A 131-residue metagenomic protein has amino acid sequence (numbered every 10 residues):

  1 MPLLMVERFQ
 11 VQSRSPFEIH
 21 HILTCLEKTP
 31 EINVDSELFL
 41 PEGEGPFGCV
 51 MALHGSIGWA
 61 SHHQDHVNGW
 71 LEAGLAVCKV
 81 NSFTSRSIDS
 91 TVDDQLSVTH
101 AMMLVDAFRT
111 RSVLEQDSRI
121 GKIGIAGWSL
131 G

Functional and structural regions predicted by a protein language model:
M1-E44: N-terminal cap/lid segment of alpha/beta-hydrolase-fold proteins
S36-L38, G55, L114: Short internal alpha-helix immediately C-terminal to a glycine-rich phosphate-binding loop in Rossmann-like
F39, A52-L53, A126: Short hydrophobic segments within beta-strands
G45-F47, A52-D89: Short substrate-entry loop that stabilizes the transition state in hydrolases
I88-S97: Surface-exposed, active-site-proximal loop segments in enzymatic domains
L96-S118: Alpha/beta-hydrolase active-site loop
S118-S129: Alpha/beta-hydrolase fold nucleophile elbow
